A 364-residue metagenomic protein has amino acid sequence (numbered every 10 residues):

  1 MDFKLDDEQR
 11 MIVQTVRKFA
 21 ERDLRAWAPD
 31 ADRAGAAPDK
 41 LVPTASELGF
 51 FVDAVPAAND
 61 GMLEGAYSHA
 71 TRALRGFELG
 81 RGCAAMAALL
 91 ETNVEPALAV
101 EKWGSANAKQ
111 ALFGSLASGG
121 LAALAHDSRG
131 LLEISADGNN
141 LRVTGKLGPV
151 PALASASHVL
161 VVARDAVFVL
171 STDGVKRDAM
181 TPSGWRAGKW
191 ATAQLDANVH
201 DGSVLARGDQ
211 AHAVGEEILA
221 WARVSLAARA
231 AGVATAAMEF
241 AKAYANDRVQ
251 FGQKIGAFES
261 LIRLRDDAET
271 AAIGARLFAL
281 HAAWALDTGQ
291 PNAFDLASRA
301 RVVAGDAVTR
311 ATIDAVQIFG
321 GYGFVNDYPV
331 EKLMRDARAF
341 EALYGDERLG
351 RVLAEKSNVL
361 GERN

Functional and structural regions predicted by a protein language model:
M1-L90, S357-N364: Amphipathic, small/basic residue-rich leader segments at the start of a protein or domain
I12-V16, S225-T288: Extended amphipathic alpha-helical segments enriched in small hydrophobics
L24-A36, Q250-Q253, E269-V303, V316-G321 (+1 more regions): C-terminal helix-coil-helix/basic helical segment that borders enzyme active sites and/or dimer interfaces and provides
A45, L90, L116, A231 (+5 more regions): Alpha-helical transition-metal enzyme core signature, strongest for iron centers
R75, E95, F319-N364: Glycine-rich phosphate/cofactor-binding loops in nucleotide/flavin-utilizing enzymes
A84-N107: N-terminal glycine-rich flavin-associated loop
A87, G114-E239, G361-N364: FAD-binding core of flavoproteins
M180, V204-L219, Y244-E259, Q317 (+3 more regions): Conserved catalytic-core motifs characterized by acidic clusters
